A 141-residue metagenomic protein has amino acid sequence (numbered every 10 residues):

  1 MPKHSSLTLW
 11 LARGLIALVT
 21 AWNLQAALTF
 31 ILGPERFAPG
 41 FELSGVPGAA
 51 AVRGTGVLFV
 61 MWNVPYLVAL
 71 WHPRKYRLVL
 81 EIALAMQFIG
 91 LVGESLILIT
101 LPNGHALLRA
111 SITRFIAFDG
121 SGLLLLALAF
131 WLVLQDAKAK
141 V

Functional and structural regions predicted by a protein language model:
M1-W22: Cytosolic juxtamembrane helix and N-cap/initiation of the first transmembrane helix
V19-A51, G56: Hydrophobic transmembrane helix segments
A21, P47-L70, I82-V92: Core segments of alpha-helical transmembrane spans in multipass integral membrane proteins
A26, A69, R74-K75, I99 (+2 more regions): Anionic, Ser/Thr-rich low-complexity intrinsically disordered regions
P39-A49, I82, H105-F118: Non-cytosolic membrane-interface motifs at loop->transmembrane helix junctions
K75-A83: Membrane-interfacial loop-to-transmembrane alpha-helix junctions, especially the N-terminal start
G90-N103: Transmembrane alpha-helical segments of integral membrane proteins
G120-V141: Membrane-water interface at the C-terminal end of transmembrane alpha helices
